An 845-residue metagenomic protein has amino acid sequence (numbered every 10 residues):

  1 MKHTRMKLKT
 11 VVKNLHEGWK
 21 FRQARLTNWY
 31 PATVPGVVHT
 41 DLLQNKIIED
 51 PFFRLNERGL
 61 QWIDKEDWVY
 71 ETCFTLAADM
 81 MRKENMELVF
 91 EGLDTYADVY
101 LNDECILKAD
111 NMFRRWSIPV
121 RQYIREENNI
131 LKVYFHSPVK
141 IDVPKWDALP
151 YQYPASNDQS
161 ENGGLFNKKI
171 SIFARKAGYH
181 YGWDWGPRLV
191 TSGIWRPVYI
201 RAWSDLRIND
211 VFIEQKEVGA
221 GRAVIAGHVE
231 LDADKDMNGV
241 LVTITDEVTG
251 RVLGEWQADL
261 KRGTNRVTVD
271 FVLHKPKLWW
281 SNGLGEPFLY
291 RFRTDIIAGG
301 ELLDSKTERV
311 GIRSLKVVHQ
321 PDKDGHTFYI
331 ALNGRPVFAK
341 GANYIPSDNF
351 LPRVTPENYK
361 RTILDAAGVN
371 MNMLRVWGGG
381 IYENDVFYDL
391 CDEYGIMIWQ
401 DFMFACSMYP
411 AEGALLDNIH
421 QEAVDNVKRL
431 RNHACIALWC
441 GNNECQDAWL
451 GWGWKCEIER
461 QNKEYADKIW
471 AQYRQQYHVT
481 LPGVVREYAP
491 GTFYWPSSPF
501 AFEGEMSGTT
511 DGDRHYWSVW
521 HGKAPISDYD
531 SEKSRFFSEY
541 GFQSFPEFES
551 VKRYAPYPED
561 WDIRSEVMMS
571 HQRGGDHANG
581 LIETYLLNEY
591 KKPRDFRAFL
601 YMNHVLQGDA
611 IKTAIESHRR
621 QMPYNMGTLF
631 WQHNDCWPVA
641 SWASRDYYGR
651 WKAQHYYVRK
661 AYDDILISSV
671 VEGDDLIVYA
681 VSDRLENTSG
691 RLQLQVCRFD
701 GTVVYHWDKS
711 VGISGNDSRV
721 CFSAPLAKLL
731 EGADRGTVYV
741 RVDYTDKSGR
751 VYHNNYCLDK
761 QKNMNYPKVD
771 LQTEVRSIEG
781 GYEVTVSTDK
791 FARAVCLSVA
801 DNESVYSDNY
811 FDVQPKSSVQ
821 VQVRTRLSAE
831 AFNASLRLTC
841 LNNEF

Functional and structural regions predicted by a protein language model:
M1-M373, R620-Q621, R650, Y656-F845: Secreted/periplasmic carbohydrate-active enzymes, especially glycoside hydrolases
K13, K20-T27, Y179, G186-G193 (+5 more regions): Substrate-binding clefts and catalytic carboxylate motifs of secreted carbohydrate-active enzymes
M112, D184-P187, S281, N343-P356 (+5 more regions): The substrate-binding groove and active-site-proximal loops of carbohydrate-active enzymes, especially glycoside
D322-F328, N384-V386, Q421-R429: Alpha-helical scaffolding within the catalytic cores of extracellular/periplasmic polymer-degrading hydrolases
V337, A367-L374, D392-M397, N432-L438 (+2 more regions): Loop/turn elements at helix/coil->beta-strand transitions in domains of secreted/extracellular proteins
K340-A342, L374-V376, I398-Q400, F536-S538 (+1 more regions): Hydrophobic faces of well-ordered beta-strands that scaffold small-molecule active sites in alpha/beta enzyme cores
M373-I419, G508-K523: Aromatic-lined substrate-binding rim segments of carbohydrate-active enzymes
E393, A411-E503: Active-site neighborhood of glycoside hydrolase catalytic domains
